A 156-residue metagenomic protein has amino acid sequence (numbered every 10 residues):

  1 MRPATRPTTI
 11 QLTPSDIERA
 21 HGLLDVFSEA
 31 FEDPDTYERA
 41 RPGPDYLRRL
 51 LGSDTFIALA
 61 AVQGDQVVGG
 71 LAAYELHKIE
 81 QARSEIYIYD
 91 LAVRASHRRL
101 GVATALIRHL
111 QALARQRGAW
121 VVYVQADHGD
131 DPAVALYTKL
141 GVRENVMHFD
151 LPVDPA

Functional and structural regions predicted by a protein language model:
P7-L23: A short beta-loop-alpha structural element at the N-terminal edge of CoA-dependent acyl/N-acetyltransferase catalytic
D25-Y46: Conserved GNAT-fold acetyl-CoA-binding loop/helix
R48-A60, Y87, R143: A short helix-loop-beta-strand connector motif used in the catalytic cores of GNAT acetyltransferases and, in some
A60, Q66-E75, A92: Conserved beta-strand in the GNAT
Q66, H77-I88, R98, E144-N145: A conserved beta-turn-beta hairpin within the catalytic core of GNAT-like acetyltransferases that forms part
V93, R99-A112, A135, K139: Conserved acetyl-CoA-binding loop-helix of GNAT-fold acetyltransferases
T104, H128-V146, L151: Conserved active-site alpha-helix within GNAT-family acetyltransferase domains
A114-A126: Conserved GNAT acetyl-CoA-binding A-motif
